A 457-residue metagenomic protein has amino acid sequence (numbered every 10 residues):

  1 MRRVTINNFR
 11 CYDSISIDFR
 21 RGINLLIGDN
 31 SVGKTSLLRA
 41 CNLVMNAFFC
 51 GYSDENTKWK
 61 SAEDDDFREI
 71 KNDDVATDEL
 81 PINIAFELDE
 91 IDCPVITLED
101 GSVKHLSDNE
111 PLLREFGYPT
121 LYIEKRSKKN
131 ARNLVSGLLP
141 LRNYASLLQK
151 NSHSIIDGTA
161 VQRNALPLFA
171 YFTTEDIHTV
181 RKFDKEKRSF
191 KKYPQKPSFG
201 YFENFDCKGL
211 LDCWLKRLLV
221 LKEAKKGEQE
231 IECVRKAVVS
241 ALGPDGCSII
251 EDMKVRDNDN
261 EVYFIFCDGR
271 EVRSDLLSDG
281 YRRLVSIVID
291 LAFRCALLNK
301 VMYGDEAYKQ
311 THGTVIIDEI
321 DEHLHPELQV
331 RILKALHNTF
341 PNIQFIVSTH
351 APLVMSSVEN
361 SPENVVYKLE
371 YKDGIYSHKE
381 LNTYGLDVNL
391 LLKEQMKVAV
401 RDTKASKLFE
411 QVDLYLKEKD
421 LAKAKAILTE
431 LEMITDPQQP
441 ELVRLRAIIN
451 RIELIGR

Functional and structural regions predicted by a protein language model:
M1-D206, G243-P244, D436, P440-R457: P-loop NTPase switch/coupling surface
M1-W59, D257-V400: Switch/communication elements of ASCE P-loop NTPase nucleotide-binding domains
L43, D92, K236-S240, P244 (+3 more regions): A generic structural signal for well-ordered alpha-helical segments enriched in polar/charged residues
V44, C213, R217, R294 (+1 more regions): Solvent-exposed, amphipathic alpha-helical segments
A165, G227-V238, Y384-V388, A405: A structural signal for well-ordered alpha-helical scaffolds and beta->alpha junctions
P167-L168, E251, T311-T314: Residue-level recognition of the N-termini of beta-strands and the immediately preceding loop/turn
H178, S198-Q310, A424: Extended helical coiled-coil dimerization/tether regions that scaffold and oligomerize large DNA-maintenance assemblies
E370, E380-R457: Acidic, Mg2+-coordinating catalytic modules of nucleic-acid enzymes
